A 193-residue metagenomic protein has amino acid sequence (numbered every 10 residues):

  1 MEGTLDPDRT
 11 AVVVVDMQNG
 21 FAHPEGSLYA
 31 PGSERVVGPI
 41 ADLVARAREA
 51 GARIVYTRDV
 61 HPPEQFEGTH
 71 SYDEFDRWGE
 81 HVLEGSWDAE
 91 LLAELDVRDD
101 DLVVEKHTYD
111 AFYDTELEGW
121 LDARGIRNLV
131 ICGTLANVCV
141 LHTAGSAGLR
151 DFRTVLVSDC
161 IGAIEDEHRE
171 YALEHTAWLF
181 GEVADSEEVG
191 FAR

Functional and structural regions predicted by a protein language model:
M1-A11, D42-A50, P62, Y72-R193: Active-site-adjacent betaalpha module
D8, G26-D59: A short alpha/beta connector and helix-capping loop motif
A11-M17: N-terminal nucleotide-binding beta1-loop-alpha1 segment
V14, T57, V157: Generic enzyme active-site microenvironment
Q18-P24: Short acidic, Gly/Ser-rich segments with clustered Asp/Glu that frequently serve as metal-coordination loops in enzyme
Q65-T69: Metal-dependent catalytic neighborhoods of phosphoester/phosphodiester hydrolases
